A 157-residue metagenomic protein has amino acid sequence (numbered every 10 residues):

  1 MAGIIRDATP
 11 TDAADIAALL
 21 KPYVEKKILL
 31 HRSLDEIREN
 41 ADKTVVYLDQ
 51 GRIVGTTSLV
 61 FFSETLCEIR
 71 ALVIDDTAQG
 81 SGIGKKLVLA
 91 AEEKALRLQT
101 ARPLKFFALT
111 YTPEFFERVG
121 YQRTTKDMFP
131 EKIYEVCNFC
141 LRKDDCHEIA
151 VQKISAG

Functional and structural regions predicted by a protein language model:
M1-L30, L48, E148-A150: Short amphipathic alpha-helix that is part of the acyltransferase structural core
Y23-D35, N40-T44, T57: N-terminal first-folded block
E36-V46, E68, D144-H147: A short helix-loop-beta-strand connector motif used in the catalytic cores of GNAT acetyltransferases and, in some
V46, R52-F61, T65-V73: Conserved beta-strand in the GNAT
L72-Q79, Y111: A short, internal acetyl-CoA/4′-phosphopantetheine-binding micro-motif in the GNAT/acyltransferase core
G80-A95, A108: Conserved acetyl-CoA-binding loop-helix of GNAT-fold acetyltransferases
T110-V136: Conserved active-site alpha-helix within GNAT-family acetyltransferase domains
F129-G157: C-terminal "cap" of GNAT-fold acetyltransferases
